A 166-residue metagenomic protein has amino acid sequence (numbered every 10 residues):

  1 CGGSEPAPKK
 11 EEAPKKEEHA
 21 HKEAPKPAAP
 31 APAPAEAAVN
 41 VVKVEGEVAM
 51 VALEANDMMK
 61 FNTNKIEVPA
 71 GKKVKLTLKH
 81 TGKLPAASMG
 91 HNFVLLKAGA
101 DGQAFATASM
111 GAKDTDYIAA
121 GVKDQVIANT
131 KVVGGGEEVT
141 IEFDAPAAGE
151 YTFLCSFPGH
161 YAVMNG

Functional and structural regions predicted by a protein language model:
C1-E11, H21: Bacterial lipoprotein signal-peptidase II cleavage site
E17-E54: N-terminal low-complexity, Pro/Thr/Ser-rich intrinsically disordered segments that act as propeptides or flexible
P32-A35, A128-G166: Extracellular/periplasmic metallocenter environments
K43-V74: N-terminal edge beta-strand
L78-H80: Asparagine-centered strand-capping/turn motif at beta-strand->loop junctions
G82-A86: Extended, low-complexity, turn-rich repeat/linker tracts enriched in Gly/Pro/Ser/Thr and Asp/Glu that occur
F93-Q103, Y161: Short edge-strand/loop segments of extracellular domains
A100-A147: Extracytoplasmic beta-sandwich strand-turn segments characteristic of Greek-key/jelly-roll folds
